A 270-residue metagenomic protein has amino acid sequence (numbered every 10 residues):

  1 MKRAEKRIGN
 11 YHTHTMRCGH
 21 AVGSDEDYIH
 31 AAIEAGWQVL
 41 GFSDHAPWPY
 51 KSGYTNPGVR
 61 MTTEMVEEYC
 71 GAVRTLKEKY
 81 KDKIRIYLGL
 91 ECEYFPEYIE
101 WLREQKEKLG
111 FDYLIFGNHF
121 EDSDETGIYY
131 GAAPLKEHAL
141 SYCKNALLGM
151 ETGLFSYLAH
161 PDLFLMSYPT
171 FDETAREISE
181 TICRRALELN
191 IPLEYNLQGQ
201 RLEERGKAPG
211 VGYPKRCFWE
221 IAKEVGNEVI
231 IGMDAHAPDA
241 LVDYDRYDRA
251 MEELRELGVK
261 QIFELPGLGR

Functional and structural regions predicted by a protein language model:
M1, E228, Y244-R270: Mid-to-C-terminal alpha-helical segments outside catalytic/metal-binding sites
M1-P96, E100, K106-K108, P169-E177 (+4 more regions): An N-terminally biased module of ancient metal coordination in phosphate/nucleic-acid-related enzymes
K6-N10, V39, R85-G89, D112-I115 (+4 more regions): Structural preference for beta-strand elements that scaffold enzyme active sites
Y28, E100-R103, K144-N145, R216-C217: A generic local structural motif
H45, H119, L163, Q198-G199 (+2 more regions): Residue-level "edge-of-site" marker
H45, P161, N227-V242: Short acidic/histidine-rich active-site segments
M65, P214, R246: Short acidic-hydrophobic sequence patches enriched in Asp/Glu that either
K108, I115-V225, L241: Domain-core and long-helix interface of multi-subunit machines
